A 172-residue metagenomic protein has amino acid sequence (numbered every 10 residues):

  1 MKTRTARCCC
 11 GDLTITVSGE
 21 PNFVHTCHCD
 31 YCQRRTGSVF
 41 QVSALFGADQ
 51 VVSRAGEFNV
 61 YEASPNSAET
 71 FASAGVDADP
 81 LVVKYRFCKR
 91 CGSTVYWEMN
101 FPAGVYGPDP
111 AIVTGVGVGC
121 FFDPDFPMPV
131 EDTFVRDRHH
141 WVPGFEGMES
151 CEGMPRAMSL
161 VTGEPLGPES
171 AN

Functional and structural regions predicted by a protein language model:
M1-R7, D12-N172: A short Gly-Trp-Pro
